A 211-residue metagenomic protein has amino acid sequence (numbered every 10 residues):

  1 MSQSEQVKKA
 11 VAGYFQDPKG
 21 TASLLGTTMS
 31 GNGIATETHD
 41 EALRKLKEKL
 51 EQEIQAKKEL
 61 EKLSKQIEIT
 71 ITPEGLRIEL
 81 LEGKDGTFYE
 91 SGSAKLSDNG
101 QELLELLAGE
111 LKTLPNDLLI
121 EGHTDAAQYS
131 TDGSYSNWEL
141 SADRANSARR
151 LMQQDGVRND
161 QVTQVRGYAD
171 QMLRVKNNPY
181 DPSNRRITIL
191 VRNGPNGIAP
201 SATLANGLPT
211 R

Functional and structural regions predicted by a protein language model:
M1-F88, G197-R211: Juxtamembrane linker/hinge segments adjacent to a transmembrane helix in small membrane proteins
K8, A12, K47, E51 (+4 more regions): Extracytoplasmic/secreted envelope proteins and their assembly/folding machinery, especially bacterial periplasmic
Q16, E51, Q55-E59, G109-N116 (+1 more regions): Sec-exported extracytoplasmic/periplasmic mature domains
D40, L81, E90-L103, L111-L114 (+1 more regions): Periplasmic OmpA-like peptidoglycan-binding domain that tethers envelope proteins to the cell wall
E74-L76, N116, D170: Beta-strand-connecting loop/turn residues
